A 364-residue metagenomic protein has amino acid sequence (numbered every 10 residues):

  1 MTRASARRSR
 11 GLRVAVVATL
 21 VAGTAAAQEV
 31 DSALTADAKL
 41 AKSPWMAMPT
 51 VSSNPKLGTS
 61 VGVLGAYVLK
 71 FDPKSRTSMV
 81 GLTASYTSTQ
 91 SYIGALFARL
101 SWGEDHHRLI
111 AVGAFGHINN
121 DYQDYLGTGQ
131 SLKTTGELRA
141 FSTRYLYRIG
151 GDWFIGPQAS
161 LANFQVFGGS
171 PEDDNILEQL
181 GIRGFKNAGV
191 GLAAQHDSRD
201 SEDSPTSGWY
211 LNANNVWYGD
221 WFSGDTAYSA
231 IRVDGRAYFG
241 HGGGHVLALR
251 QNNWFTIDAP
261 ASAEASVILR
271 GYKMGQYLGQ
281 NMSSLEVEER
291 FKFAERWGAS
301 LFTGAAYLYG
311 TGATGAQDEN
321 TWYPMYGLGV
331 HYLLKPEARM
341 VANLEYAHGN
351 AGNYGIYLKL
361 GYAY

Functional and structural regions predicted by a protein language model:
M1-A38: Cleavable N-terminal export/targeting peptides
Q28-E29, T35-S43, F71-S78, G103-R108 (+6 more regions): Short loop/turn motifs that connect adjacent beta-strands in outer-membrane beta-barrel proteins
A36-M46, S53-K186, G279, M340-N343 (+1 more regions): Gram-negative/organellar outer-membrane beta-barrel architecture
P44-S53, R76-Y86, G94, W209-D220 (+5 more regions): Transmembrane beta-strand segments that form the barrel wall of outer-membrane beta-barrel proteins
P49-V51, V63-Y67, L96-L100, T143-Y147 (+8 more regions): Residues on the lipid-exposed face of transmembrane beta-strands in outer-membrane beta-barrel proteins
G58-G62, M79-G81, S91-A95, G136-S142 (+8 more regions): Transmembrane beta-barrel architecture of outer membranes
L126-L132, P171-E178, A230-R232, W254-F255 (+3 more regions): Flexible, surface-exposed loop regions and adjacent strand-edge segments of Gram-negative outer-membrane beta-barrel
A188-A313: C-terminal outer-membrane beta-barrel translocator/porin domains of Gram-negative envelope proteins and their
